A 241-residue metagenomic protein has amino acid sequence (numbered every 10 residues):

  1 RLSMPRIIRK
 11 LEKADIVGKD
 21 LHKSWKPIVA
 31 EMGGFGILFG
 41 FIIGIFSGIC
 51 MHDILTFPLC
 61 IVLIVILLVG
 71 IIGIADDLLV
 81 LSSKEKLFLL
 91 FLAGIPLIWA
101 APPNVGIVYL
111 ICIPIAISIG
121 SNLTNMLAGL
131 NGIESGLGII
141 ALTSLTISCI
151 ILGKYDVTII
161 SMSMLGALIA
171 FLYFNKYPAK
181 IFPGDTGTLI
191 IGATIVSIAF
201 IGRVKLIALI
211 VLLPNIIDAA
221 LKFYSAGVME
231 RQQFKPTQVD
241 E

Functional and structural regions predicted by a protein language model:
R1-K222, A226: "…together with the soluble PPM/PP2C metallo-phosphatase catalytic core" -> "…together with the soluble PPM/PP2C
A219-E241: Membrane-proximal soluble regions of multi-pass membrane proteins
